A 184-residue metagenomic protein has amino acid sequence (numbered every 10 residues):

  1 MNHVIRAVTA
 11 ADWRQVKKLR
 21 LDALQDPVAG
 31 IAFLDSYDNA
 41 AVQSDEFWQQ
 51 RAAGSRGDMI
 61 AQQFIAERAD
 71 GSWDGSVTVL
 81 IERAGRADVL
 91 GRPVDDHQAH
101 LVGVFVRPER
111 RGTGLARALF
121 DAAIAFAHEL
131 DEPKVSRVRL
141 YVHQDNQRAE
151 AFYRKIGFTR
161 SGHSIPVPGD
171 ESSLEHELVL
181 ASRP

Functional and structural regions predicted by a protein language model:
M1-W13: Acyl-donor-binding surface of acyltransferase catalytic domains
A10, K17-E109, F120-A122, F126-E132 (+1 more regions): Acetyl-CoA-dependent GNAT
A11, Q15, Q147-R148: Short alpha-helical
R107-E109, T113, Q144-D145: Active-site acidic-Proline motif in GNAT/NAT acetyltransferases
K134-P184: C-terminal "cap" of GNAT-fold acetyltransferases
